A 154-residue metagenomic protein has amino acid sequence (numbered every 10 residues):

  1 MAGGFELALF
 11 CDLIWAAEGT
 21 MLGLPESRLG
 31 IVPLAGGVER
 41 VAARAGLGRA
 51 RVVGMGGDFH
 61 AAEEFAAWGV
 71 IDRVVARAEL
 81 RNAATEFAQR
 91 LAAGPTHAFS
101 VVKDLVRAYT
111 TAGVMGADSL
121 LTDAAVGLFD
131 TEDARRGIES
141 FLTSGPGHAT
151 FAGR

Functional and structural regions predicted by a protein language model:
M1-H97: Crotonase-fold acyl-CoA enzyme core
W15-T20, I71-S119, G127, E132 (+1 more regions): C-terminal long alpha-helix characteristic of the crotonase
V38, L47-A50, A98-V102, T122 (+1 more regions): A general structural signal for well-ordered alpha-helical segments in protein cores
A43-G46, M55, R107, D130 (+1 more regions): A generic structural signal for secondary-structure junctions that act as hinges or helix/strand caps at the edges
V53-G54, V102-V106, A125, F141: Short alpha-helical scaffolding segments that buttress acidic/His motifs in well-ordered protein cores
T85, V126, I138-L142: Non-transmembrane alpha-helical segments in soluble domains of secreted/periplasmic/extracellular proteins
G116-L121, E139-L142: Short alpha-helical "patches" and their helix-cap loops
G137-R154: Short, basic/aromatic-enriched C-terminal tail that caps enzymatic domains
